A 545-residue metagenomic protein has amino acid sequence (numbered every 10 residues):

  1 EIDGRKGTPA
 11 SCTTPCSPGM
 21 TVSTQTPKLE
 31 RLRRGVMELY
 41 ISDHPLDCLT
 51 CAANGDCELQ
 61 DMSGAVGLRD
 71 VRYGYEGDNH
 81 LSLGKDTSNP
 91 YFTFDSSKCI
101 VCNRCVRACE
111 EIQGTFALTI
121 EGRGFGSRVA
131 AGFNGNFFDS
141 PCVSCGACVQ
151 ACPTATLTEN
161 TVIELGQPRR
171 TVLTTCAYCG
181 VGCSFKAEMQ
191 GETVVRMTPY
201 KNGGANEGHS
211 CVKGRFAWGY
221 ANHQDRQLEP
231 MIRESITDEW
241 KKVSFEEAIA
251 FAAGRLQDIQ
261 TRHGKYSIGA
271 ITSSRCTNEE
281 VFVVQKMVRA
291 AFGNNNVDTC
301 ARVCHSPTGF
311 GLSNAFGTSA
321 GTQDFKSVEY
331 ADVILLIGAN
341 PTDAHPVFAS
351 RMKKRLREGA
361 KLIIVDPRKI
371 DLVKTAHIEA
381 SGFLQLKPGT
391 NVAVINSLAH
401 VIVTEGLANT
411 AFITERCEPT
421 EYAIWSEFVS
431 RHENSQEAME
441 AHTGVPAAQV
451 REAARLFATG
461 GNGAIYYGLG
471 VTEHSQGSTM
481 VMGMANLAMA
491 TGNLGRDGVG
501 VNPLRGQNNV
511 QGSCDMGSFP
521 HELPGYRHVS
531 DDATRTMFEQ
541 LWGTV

Functional and structural regions predicted by a protein language model:
E1-I2, F138, G317, I395: Short basic, glycine-rich beta-strand/loop surfaces that mediate nucleic-acid
I2-S144, V149-T175, Q190-T193, L228: Fe-S ferredoxin-like electron-transfer domains and their immediately adjacent linker/connector regions across
P45, I163-V545: Catalytic alpha/large subunits of respiratory electron-transfer oxidoreductases, centered on bis-MGD molybdoenzymes
